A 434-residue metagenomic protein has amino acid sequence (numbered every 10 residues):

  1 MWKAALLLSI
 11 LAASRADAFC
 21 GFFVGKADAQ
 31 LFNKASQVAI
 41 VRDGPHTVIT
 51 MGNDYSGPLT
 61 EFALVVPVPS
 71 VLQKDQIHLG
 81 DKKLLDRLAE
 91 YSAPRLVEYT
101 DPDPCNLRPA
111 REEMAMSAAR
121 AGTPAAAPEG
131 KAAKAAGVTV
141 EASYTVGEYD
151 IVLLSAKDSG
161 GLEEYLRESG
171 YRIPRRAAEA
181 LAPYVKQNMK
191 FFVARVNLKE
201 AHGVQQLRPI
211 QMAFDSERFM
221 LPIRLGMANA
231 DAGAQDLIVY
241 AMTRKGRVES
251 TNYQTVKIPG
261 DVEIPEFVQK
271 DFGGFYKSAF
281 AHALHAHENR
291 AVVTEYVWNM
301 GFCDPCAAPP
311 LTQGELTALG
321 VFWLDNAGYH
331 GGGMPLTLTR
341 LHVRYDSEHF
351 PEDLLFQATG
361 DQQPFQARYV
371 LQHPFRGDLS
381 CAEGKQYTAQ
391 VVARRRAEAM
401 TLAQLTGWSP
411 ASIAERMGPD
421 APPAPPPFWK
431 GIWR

Functional and structural regions predicted by a protein language model:
M1-L7: Sec-dependent signal peptide recognition, specifically the positively charged N-region followed immediately by
A13-A18: Sec/Tat signal peptide C-region and signal peptidase I cleavage site
G21-L31, I173-T401, L405, S409-E415 (+2 more regions): Accessory, solvent-exposed terminal regions and/or long lumenal/extracellular loops of proteins
A27-R42, A126-A136: Short, compositionally biased low-complexity segments enriched in polar/charged residues
V41-P104, L162-P183, N188: Surface-exposed, glycine/proline- and aromatic-rich loop segments on solvent-exposed faces across compartments
V48-T50, E148-S155: Short hydrophobic-aromatic micro-motifs
N53-Y55, V68, S155-D158, L198 (+1 more regions): A mature extracytoplasmic/lumenal domain signature
H78-V146: A cross-kingdom signal targeting lumenal/periplasmic-facing segments of multi-pass membrane and secretory-pathway
